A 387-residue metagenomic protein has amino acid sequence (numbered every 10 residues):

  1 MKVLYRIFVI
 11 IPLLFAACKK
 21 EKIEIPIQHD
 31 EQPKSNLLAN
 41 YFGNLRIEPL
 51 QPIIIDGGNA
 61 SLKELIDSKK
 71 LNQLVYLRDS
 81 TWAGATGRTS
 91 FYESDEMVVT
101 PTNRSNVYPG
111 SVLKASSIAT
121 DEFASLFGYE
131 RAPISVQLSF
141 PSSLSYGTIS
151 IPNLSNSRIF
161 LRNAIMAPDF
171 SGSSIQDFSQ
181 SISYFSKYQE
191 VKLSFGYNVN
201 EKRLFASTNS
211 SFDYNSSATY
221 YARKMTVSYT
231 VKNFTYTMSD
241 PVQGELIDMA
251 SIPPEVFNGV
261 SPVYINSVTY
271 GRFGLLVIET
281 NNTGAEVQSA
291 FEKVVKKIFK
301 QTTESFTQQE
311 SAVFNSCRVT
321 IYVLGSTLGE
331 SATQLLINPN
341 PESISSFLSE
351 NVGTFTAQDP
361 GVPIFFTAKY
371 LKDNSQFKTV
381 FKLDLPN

Functional and structural regions predicted by a protein language model:
M1-R6, I11-Y41: Bacterial Sec-dependent N-terminal signal peptides
P26-N387: Membrane-permeabilization and membrane-interfacing ectodomains
